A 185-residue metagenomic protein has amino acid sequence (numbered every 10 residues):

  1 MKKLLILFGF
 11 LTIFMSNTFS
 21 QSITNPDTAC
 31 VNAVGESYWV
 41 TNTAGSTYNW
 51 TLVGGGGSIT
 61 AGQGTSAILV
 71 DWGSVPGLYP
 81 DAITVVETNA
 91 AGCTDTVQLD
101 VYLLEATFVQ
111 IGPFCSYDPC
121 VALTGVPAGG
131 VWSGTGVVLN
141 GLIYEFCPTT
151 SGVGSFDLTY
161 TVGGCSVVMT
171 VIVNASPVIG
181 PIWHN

Functional and structural regions predicted by a protein language model:
M1-N185: Extracellular low-complexity Ser/Thr/Asn/Gly-rich intrinsically disordered segments
